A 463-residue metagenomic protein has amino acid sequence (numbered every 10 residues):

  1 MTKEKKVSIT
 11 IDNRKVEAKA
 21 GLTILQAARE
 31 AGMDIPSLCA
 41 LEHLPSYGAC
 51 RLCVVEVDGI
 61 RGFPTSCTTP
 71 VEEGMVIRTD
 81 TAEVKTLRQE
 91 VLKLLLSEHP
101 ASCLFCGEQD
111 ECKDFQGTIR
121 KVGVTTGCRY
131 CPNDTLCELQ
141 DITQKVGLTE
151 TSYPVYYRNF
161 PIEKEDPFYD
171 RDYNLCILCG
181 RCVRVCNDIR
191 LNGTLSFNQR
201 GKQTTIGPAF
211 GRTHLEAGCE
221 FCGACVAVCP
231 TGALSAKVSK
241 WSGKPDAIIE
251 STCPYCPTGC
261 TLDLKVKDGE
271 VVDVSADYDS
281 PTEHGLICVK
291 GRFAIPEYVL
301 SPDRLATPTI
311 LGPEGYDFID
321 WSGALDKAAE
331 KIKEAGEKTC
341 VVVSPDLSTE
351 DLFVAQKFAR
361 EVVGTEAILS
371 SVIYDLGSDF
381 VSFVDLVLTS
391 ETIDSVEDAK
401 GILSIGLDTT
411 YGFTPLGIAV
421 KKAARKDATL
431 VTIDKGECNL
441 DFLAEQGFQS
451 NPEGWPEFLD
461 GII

Functional and structural regions predicted by a protein language model:
T2-C222, V226-V228, G232-S235, G259-I287 (+1 more regions): Ferredoxin-type iron-sulfur electron-transfer modules and their immediate structural context
P100, G123-T125, C179, R184 (+2 more regions): Catalytic alpha/large subunits of respiratory electron-transfer oxidoreductases, centered on bis-MGD molybdoenzymes
